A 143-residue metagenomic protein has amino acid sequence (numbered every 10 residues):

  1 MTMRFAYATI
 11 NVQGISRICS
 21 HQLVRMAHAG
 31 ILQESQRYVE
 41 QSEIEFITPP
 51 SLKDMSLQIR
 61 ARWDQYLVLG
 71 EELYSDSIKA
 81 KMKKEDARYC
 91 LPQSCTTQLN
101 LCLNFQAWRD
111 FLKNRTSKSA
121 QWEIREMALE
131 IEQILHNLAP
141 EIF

Functional and structural regions predicted by a protein language model:
M1-F143: Family-specific signature for flavin-dependent thymidylate synthase
